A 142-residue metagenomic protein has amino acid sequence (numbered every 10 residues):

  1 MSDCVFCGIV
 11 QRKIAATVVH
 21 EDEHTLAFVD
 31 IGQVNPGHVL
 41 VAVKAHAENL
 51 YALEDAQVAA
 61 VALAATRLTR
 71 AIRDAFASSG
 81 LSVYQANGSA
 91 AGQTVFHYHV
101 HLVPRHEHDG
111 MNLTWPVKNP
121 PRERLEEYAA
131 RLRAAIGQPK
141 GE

Functional and structural regions predicted by a protein language model:
M1-E142: HIT superfamily nucleotide-processing domains
